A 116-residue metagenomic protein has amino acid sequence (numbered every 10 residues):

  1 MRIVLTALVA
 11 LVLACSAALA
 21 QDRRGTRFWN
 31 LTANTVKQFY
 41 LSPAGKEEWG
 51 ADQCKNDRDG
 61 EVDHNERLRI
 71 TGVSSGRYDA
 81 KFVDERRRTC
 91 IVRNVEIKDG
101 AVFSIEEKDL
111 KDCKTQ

Functional and structural regions predicted by a protein language model:
M1-V4: Positively charged n-region of N-terminal signal peptides that target proteins for export
T6-A14: Bacterial N-terminal signal peptides
C15-A20: Sec/Tat signal peptide C-region and signal peptidase I cleavage site
D22-T26, E66: Structural beta-strand segments of beta-rich domains
T26-T35, P43: Asparagine-centered strand-capping/turn motif at beta-strand->loop junctions
W49-S74: Intrinsically disordered, low-complexity Pro/Gly/Ser/Thr-rich segments with frequent PxxP/GP/PP motifs and embedded
V83-C113: Structured interaction patches on ligand/partner-binding surfaces of diverse proteins
